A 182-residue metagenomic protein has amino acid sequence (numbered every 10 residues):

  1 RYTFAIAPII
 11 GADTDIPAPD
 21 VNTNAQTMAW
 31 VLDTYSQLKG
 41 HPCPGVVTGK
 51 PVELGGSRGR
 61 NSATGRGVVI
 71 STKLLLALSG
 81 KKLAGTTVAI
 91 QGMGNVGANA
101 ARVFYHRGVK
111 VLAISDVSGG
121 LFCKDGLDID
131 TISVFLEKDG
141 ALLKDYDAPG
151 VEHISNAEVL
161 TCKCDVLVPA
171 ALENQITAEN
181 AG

Functional and structural regions predicted by a protein language model:
R1-A84: Glycine/serine-rich phosphate-binding loop and adjoining beta1-alpha1 elements at the start of nucleotide-handling
P8-A12, S115, G182: Short acidic (Asp/Glu) and glycine-rich catalytic loops that position anionic groups and cofactors
C43, C123, C162-C164: Generic recognition of cysteine residues
T48-P51, G56-L160: Glycine-rich phosphate/diphosphate-binding loop of Rossmann-like nucleotide-binding domains
A89, V166-V168: Structural motif
A98, A170-A171, Q175: Transmembrane alpha-helical segments of multi-pass membrane transport proteins and ion-pumping complexes
H153-V166, N174-G182: Rossmann-fold NAD(P) dinucleotide-binding segment
